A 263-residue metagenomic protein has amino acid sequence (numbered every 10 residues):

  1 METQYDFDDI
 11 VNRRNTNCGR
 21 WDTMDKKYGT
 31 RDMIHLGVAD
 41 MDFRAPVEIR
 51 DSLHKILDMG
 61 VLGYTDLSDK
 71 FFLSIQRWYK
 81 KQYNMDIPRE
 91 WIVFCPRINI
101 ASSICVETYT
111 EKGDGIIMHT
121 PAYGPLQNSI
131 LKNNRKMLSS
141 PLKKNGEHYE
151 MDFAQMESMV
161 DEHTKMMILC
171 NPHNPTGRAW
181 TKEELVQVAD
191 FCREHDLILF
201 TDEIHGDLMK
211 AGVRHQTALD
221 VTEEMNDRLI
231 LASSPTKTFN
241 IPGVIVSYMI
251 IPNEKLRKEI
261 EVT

Functional and structural regions predicted by a protein language model:
E2-R97, I104: N-terminal small-domain helix-loop-helix segment of the aminotransferase-like
A39-M41, N171-P175, K237: Short glycine-rich anion-binding loops that position phosphate/pyrophosphate groups of nucleotides and phosphorylated
P46, R50, F71-F72, L185 (+3 more regions): A general structural signal for well-ordered alpha-helical segments in protein cores
S52, T222-T263: Conserved core segment of the aminotransferase class I/II
L62-D190, D207-L208, G212-E224, I230: Conserved core of the PLP fold type I
K165, D196-I198: The start of beta-strands in P-loop NTPase/AAA+ ATPase cores
N171, L199-F200: Residue-level marker for buried hydrophobic side chains located in beta-strands that build the well-ordered beta-sheet
E203: Walker B catalytic acidic pair
